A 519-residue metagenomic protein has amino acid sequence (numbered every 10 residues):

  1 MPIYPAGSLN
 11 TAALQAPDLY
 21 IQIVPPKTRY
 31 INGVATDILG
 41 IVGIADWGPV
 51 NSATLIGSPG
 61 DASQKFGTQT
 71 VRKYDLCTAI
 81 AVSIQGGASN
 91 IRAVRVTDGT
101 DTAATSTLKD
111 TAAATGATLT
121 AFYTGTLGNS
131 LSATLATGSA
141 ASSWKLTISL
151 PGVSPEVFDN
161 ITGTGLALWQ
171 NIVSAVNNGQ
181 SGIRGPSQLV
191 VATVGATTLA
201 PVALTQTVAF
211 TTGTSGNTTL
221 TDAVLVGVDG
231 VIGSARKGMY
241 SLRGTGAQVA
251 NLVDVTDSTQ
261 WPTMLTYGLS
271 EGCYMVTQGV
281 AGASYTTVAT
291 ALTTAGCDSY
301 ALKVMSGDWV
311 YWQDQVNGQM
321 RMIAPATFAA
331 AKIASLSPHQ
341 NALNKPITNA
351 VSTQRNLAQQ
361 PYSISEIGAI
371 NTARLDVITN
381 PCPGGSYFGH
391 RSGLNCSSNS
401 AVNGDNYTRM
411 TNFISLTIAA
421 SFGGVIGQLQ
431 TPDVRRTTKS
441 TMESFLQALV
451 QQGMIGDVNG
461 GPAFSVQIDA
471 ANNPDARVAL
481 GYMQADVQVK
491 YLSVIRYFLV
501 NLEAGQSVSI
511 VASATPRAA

Functional and structural regions predicted by a protein language model:
M1-T438, F445-A448, Q452-A471, V478 (+1 more regions): A glycine- and small-residue-enriched flexible loop/hinge signal that marks low-structured segments
A471-A519: C-terminal edge-of-domain segments
